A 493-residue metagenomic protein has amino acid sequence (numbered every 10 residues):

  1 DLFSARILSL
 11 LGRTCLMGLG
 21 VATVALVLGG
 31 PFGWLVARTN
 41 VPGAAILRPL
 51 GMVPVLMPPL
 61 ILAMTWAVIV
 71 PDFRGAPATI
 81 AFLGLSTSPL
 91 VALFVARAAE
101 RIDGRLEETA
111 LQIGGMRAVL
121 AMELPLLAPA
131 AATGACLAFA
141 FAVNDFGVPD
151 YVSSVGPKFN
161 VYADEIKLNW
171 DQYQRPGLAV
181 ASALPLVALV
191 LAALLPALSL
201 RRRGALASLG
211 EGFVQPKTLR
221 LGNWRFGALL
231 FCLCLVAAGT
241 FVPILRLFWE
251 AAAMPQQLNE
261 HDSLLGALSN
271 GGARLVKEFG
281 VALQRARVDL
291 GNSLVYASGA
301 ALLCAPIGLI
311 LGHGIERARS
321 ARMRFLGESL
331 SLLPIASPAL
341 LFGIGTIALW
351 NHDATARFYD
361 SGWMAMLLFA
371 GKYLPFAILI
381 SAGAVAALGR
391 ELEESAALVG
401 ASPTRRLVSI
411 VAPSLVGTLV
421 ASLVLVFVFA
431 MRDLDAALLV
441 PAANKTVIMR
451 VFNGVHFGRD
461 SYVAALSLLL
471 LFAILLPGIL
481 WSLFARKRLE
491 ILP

Functional and structural regions predicted by a protein language model:
D1, P157-N169, P243-L247, E260-K277 (+1 more regions): Short hydrophobic, aromatic-rich alpha-helical segments embedded in or entering the lipid bilayer of multi-pass
D1-E100, L126-F146, Y151, A179-L198 (+5 more regions): Membrane-water interface segments at the C-terminal ends of transmembrane alpha-helices in multi-pass inner-membrane
T39, E100-L127, Q172, A318-R319 (+2 more regions): Short helix-to-coil transition segments within interhelical loops that connect adjacent transmembrane helices
G104-T109, R203-F213, L309, H313-A321 (+1 more regions): Cytoplasmic membrane-interface regions of multi-pass membrane proteins
L111, A205-R220, P255-E278: Juxtamembrane inter-helical linkers in multi-pass membrane proteins
G147-Q174, M431-D460, P493: Glycine-rich helix-loop "coupling/hinge" segments at transmembrane-helix boundaries in multipass transporters
L195-C232: Alpha-helical transmembrane segments of integral membrane proteins
A205-K217, L392, F484-P493: Short cytosolic juxtamembrane segments of multi-pass membrane proteins
